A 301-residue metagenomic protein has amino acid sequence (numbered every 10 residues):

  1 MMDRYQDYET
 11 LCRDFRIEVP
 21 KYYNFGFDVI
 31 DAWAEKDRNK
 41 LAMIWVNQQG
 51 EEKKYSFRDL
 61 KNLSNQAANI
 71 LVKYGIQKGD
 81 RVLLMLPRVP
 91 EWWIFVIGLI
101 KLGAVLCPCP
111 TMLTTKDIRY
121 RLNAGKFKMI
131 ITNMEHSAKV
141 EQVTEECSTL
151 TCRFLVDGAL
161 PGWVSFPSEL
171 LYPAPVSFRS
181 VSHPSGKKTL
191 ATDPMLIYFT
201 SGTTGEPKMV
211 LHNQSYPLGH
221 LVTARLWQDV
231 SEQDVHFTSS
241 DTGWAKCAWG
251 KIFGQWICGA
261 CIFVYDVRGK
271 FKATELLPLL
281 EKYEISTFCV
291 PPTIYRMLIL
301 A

Functional and structural regions predicted by a protein language model:
M1-Y55, D59-K73, T144-T149, S182-S185: N-lobe entry segment of adenylate-forming
R38-L41, L155, P161, Y172 (+3 more regions): Conserved pre-ATP/AMP-binding loop-to-beta segment of ANL
N39-I97, T114-R119, Q214-S215: Conserved AMP-binding/adenylate-forming core of the ANL superfamily
K53-R58, K188, M195-G219: Conserved AMP-binding A3 loop
K61-A67, R179, V210-S231, A245 (+1 more regions): Conserved structural elements of the adenylate-forming
K73, I97, K101-L171, P291: Structural core segment of the AMP-binding/adenylate-forming
P87, T132-E141, A159, V267-G269 (+2 more regions): Adenylate-forming
L218-T238, T242-S286, A301: Conserved AMP-binding/adenylation subdomain of ANL enzymes
